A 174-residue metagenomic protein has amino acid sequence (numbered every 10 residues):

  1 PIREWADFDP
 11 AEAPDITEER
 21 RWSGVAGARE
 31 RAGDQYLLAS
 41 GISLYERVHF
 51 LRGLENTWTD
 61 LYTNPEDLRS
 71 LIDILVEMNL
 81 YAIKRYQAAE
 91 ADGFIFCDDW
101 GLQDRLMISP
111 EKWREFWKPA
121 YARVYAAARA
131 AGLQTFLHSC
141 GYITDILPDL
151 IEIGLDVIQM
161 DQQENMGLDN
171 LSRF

Functional and structural regions predicted by a protein language model:
P1-E4: Alpha-helix N-cap recognition
D7-F174: Active-site loop segments of alpha/beta catalytic cores
